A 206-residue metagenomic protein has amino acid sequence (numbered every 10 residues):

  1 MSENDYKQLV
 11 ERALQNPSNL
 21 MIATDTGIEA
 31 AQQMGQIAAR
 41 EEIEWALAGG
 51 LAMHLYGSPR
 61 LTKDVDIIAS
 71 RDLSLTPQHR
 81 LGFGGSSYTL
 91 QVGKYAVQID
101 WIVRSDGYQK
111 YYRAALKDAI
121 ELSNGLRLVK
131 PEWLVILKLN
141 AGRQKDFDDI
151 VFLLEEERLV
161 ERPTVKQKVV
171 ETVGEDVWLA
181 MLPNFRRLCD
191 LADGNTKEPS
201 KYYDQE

Functional and structural regions predicted by a protein language model:
M1-E206: Compositionally biased terminal segments of proteins
